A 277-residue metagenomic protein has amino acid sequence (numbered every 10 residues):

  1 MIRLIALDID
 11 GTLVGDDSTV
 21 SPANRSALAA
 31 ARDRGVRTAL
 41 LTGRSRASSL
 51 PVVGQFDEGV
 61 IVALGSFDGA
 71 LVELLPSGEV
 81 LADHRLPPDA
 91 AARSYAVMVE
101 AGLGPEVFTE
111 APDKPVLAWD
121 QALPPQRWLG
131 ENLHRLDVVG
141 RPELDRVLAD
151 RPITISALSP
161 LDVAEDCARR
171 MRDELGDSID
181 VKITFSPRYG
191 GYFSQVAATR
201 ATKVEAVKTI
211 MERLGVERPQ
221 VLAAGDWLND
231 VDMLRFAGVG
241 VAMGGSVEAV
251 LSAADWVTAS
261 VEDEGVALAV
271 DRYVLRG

Functional and structural regions predicted by a protein language model:
M1-I9, S26-A29, D33, V216: Non-catalytic pre-domain segments flanking phosphatase-related domains
M1-L4, S21, V196-G277: Mg2+-dependent phosphoryl-transfer enzymes with acidic/Ser/Thr/Gly-rich catalytic loops
D8, T42, D226: Active-site glycine-centered loops adjacent to acidic/histidine catalytic or metal-binding residues that shape
T19-W128: Active-site phosphate-binding/coordination module
N24, S49-V53, C167, M171 (+2 more regions): Hydrophobic packing residues within well-ordered alpha-helices of enzyme cores
G35-A39, V60-V62, T154, P219-Q220 (+1 more regions): Short active-site oxyanion
G59-V60, D68, L175, F236-A237 (+1 more regions): Short, structured coil segments at secondary-structure junctions
F108-A224, L228: Conserved acidic, metal-coordinating active-site core of Asp-based, Mg2+-dependent phosphoryl-transfer enzymes
